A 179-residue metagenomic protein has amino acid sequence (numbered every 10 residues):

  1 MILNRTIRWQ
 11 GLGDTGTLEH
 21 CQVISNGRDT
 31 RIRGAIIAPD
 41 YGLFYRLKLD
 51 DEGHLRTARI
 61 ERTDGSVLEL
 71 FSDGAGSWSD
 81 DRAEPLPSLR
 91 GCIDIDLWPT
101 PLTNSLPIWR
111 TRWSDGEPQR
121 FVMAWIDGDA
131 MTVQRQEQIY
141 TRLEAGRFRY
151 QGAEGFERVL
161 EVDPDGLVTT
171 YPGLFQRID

Functional and structural regions predicted by a protein language model:
M1-L18, L68-R149, A153, T169: Solvent-exposed helix/loop surface patches that form functional interfaces
I2-L47: N-terminal ordered "arm"
L18-C21, L43-L47, S66-L70, Q138 (+2 more regions): A structural detector for short beta-strand units
S25-D29, K48-L55, S72-A75, L143-G146 (+1 more regions): Short, solvent-exposed coil/turn segments at beta-strand boundaries
I32, L55-I60, W78-D80, Y150 (+1 more regions): Short hydrophobic/aromatic-rich beta-strand segments that constitute the beta-sheet cores of beta-sandwich/beta-barrel
I37-D40, Y150-E154: Short loop/turn motifs at secondary-structure junctions and domain boundaries
A38-R82: Hydrophobic/aromatic-rich structural module bridging two neighboring secondary-structure elements via a short loop
G152-D179: C-terminal structured interaction module
